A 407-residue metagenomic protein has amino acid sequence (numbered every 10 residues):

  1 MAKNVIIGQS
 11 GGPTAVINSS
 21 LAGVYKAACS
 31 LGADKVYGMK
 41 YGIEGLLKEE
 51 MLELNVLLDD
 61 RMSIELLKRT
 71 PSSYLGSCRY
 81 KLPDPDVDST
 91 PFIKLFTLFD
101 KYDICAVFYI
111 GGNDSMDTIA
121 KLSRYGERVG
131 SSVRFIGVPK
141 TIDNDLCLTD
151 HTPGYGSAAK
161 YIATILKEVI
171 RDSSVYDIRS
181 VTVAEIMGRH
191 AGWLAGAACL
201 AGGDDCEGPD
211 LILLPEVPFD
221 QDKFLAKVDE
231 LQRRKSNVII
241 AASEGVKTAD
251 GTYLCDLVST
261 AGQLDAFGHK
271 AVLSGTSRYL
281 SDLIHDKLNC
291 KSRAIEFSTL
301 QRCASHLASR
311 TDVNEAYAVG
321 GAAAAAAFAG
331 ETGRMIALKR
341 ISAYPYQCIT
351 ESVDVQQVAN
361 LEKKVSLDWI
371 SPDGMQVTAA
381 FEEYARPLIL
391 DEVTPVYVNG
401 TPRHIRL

Functional and structural regions predicted by a protein language model:
A2-L52: N-terminal phosphate-binding or glycine-rich loops at protein starts, especially the Walker A/P-loop of NTPases
K3-I7, L67-K81, K140-D150, D177-S180 (+1 more regions): Gly-rich Lys/Arg/Thr-decorated short loops/hinges at beta-loop-alpha junctions or inter-strand turns that position
N4-T14, S73-R79, C105-G111, G137 (+2 more regions): Short glycine-rich or small-residue beta-strand-to-loop segments that form or flank ligand, phosphate, metal/Fe-S
S10-G12, M39-G45, R79-Y80, G112-N113 (+5 more regions): Short, ordered loop/turn segments at secondary-structure junctions
T14-V24, L46-L47, T90-I93, N113-K121 (+5 more regions): Short glycine/serine/threonine-rich phosphate/pyrophosphate-binding segments that cradle anionic phosphate groups
V36, L98, A106-G111, D117-S132 (+1 more regions): Accessory alpha-helical/coil subdomains and C-terminal extensions that flank or cap enzyme catalytic cores
E49-C105, D114, P153-Y155, K167: Glycine-rich oxoanion-binding loops at beta->alpha junctions
Y253-L407: C-terminal non-catalytic interaction/assembly regions of soluble proteins
